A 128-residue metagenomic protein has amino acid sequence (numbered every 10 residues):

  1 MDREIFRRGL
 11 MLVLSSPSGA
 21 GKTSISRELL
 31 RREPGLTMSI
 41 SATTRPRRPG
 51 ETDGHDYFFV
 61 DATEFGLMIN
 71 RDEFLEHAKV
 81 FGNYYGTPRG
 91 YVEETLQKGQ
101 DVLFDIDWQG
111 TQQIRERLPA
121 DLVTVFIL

Functional and structural regions predicted by a protein language model:
M1-L12, P34: Extreme N-terminal, non-catalytic leader segments that precede Walker-type/kinase nucleotide-binding cores
I5, R31, P49-T52, E94-Q97 (+1 more regions): Conserved catalytic network of the ASCE P-loop NTPase/AAA+ motor domain
S15, A42, L128: Alpha/beta-hydrolase-fold catalytic nucleophile elbow
S16, G21: Conserved glycine(s) of the Walker
S24-E73: N-terminal phosphate/diphosphate-binding loop that engages ATP/GTP or pyrophosphate donors across diverse enzyme folds
D56, L75-G82: Flexible beta-alpha connector loops of hexameric P-loop NTPases
T63-E73, T87-L128: ATP-dependent NMP and nucleoside kinases share a basic, alpha-helical "lid"
